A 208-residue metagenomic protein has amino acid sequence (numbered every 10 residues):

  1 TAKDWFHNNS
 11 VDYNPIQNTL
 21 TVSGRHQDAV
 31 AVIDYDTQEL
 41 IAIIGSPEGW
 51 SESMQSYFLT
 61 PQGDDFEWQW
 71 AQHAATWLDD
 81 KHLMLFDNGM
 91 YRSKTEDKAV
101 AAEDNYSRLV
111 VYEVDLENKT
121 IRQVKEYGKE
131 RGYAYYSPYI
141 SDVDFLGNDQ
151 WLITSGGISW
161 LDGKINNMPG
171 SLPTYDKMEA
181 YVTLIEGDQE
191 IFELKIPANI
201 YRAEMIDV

Functional and structural regions predicted by a protein language model:
T1-V208: Histidine-/acidic-rich catalytic cores in large beta-rich domains
